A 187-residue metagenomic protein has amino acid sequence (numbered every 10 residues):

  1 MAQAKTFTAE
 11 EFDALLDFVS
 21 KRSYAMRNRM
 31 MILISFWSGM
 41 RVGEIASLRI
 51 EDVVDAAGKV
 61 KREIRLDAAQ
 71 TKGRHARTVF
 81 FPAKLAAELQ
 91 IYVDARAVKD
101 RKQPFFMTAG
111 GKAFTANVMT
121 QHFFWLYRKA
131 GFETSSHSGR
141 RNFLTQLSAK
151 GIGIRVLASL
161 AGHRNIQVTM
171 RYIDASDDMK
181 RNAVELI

Functional and structural regions predicted by a protein language model:
M1-D13, G73-P82, K99-K102: DNA breakage-rejoining catalytic core of tyrosine-based enzymes
A4, S23-M26, A76, A113-N117 (+1 more regions): N-terminal core-binding DNA-recognition domain of tyrosine site-specific recombinases/integrases
A9-S38, V42: Basic, Lys/Arg- and aromatic-enriched nucleic-acid-binding interface segment
D17-Y24, T120-S159: Short, basic (Lys/Arg/His-rich) helix/loop patches that form interaction surfaces in the mid-to-C-terminal regions
S35-S47, K150-I152, H163: A short, glycine-centered helix-capping/turn motif at helix boundaries that positions DNA-contacting or catalytic
S47-A76, F80, L85: Conserved tyrosine-mediated DNA breakage-rejoining catalytic core shared by Y-recombinases
L66, Q70, A161-L186: Catalytic-site neighborhood detector that most strongly recognizes the C-terminal catalytic loop/helix of tyrosine
Q70-Q90, Q103-F124: C-terminal catalytic core of Y-nucleophile DNA break-rejoin enzymes
